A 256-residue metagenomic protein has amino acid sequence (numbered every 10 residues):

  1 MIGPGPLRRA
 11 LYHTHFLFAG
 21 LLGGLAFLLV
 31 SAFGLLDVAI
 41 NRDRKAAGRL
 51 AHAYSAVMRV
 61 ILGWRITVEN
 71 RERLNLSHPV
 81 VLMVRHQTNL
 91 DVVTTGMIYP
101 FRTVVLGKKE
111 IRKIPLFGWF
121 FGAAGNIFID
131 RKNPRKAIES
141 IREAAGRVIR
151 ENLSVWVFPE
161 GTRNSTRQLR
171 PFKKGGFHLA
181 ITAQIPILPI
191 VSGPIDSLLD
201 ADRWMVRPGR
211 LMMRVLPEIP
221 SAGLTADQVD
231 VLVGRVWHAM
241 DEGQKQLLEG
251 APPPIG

Functional and structural regions predicted by a protein language model:
M1-T67: N-terminal membrane-anchoring alpha-helices
I2-A10, I138-G256: Non-catalytic C-terminal accessory region of glycerolipid acyltransferases and related lyso-lipid remodeling enzymes
V30-A53, R59-I61, L76-P134: Catalytic core of membrane glycerolipid acyltransferases/transacylases, capturing the structured, soluble-facing
G63-R65, R102, A123, N152 (+1 more regions): A generic structural signal for alpha->beta connector loops
V68, L82, V105, M213-V215: Generic preference for hydrophobic
E69, L106-K108, D130-R131, P159 (+1 more regions): Thr-Gly-centered strand-to-loop micro-motif
R71-L76, M205-V206: A short beta-turn/loop motif at secondary-structure boundaries
